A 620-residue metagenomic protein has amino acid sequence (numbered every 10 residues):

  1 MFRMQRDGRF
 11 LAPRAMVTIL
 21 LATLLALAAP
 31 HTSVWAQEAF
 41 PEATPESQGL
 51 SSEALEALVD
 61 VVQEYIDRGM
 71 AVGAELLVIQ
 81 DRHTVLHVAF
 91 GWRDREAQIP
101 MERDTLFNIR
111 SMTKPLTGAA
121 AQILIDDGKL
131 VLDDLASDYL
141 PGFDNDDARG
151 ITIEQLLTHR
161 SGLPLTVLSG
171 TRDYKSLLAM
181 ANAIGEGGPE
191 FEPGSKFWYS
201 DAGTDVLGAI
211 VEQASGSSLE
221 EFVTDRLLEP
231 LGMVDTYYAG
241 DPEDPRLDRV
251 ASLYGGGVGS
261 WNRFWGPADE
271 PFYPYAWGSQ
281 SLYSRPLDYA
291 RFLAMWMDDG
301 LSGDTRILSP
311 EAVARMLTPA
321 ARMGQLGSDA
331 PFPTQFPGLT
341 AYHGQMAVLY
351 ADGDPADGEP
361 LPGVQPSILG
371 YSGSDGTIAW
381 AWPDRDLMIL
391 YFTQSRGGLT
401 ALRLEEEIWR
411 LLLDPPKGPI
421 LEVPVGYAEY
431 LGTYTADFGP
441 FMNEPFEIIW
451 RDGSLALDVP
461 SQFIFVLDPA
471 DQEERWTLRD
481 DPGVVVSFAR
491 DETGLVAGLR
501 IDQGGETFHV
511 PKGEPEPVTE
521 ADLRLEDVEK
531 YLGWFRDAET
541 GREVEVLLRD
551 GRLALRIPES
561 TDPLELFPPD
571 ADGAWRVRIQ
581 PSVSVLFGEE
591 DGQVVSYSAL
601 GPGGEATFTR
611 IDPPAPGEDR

Functional and structural regions predicted by a protein language model:
M1-P13: N-terminal secretory signal peptides that target proteins for export/translocation
M16-P30: Bacterial N-terminal signal peptides
H31-A36: Sec/Tat signal peptide C-region and signal peptidase I cleavage site
Q37, P333, A351-P355, E359-S372 (+1 more regions): Peripheral terminal and inter-domain segments
E38-P41, H87, D94, D146-S372: Short, surface-exposed loop or secondary-structure junction motifs that flank catalytic or metal-binding residues
P41-F107, K129-D134, D138, L178-N182 (+2 more regions): Short, conserved catalytic-motif segment at the N-terminal edge
V131-D146, P230-L231: Short, glycine/proline-biased beta-turn/loop segments that scaffold the active-site neighborhood
I378-S395, G498-I501, S596-A599: Short, well-ordered beta-strand elements
